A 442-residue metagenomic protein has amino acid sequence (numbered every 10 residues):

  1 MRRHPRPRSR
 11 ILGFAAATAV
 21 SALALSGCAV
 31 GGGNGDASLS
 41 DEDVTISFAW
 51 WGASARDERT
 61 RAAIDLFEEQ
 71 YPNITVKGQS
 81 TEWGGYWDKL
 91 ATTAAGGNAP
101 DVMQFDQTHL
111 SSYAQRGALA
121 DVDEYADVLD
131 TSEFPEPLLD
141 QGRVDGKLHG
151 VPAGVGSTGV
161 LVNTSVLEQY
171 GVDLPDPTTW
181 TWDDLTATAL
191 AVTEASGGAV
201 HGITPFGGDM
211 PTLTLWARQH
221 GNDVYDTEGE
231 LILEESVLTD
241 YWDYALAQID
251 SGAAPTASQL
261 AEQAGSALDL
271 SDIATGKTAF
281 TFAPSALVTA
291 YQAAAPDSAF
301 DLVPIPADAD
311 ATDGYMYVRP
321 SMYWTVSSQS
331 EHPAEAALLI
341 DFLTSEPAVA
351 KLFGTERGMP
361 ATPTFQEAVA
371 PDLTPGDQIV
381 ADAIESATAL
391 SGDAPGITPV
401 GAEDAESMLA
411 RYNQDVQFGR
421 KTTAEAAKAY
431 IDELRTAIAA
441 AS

Functional and structural regions predicted by a protein language model:
M1-S47, E69, D432-S442: Short, low-complexity disordered leader/linker segments with a strong preference for bacterial N-terminal type II
L66-F134, E168-G171, S271-F280, T364 (+1 more regions): Extracytoplasmic "Venus flytrap"/periplasmic binding protein-like
P100-D101, T131-V166, T188, V200-G202 (+2 more regions): A structural signal for short loop-to-beta-strand junctions that line the ligand-binding cleft of periplasmic/secreted
T108-S157, D301, L373: Hinge/lid segment of periplasmic solute-binding proteins
H149-A153, T158, D183-T239, T278: Extracytoplasmic/periplasmic solute-binding protein
A189, E230-E262: Glycine-centered hinge/linker elements that transmit conformational signals in sensory and ligand-binding systems
A286-T289, M322, V326-E403: Mature extracytoplasmic/periplasmic domains
A381-D432: C-terminal capping/gating helix-and-loop segments adjacent to ligand/active sites or protein-protein/ligand interfaces
